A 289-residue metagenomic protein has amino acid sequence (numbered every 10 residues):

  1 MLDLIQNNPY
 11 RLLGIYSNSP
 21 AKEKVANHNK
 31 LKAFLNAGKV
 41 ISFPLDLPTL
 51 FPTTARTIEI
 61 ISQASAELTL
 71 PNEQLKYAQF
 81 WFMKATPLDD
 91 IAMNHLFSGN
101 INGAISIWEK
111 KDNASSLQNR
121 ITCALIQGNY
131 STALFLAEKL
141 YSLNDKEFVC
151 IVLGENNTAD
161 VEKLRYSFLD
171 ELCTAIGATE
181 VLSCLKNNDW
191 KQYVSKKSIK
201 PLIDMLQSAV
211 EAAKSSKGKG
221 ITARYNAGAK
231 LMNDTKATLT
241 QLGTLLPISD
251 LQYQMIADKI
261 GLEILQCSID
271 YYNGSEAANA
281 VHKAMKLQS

Functional and structural regions predicted by a protein language model:
M1-T49, E73-K76: N-terminal J-domain/J-like co-chaperone modules of DnaJ/Hsp40 proteins
S17-V25, I248-Q288: Secondary-structure-rich domain cores
K22-V25, I58-S62, D89, L265: Membrane-embedded glycan transfer/ligation machinery that uses polyprenyl lipid-linked sugar donors/oligosaccharides
A33-A37, L70, E109, D145-K146 (+2 more regions): Helix-capping and short linker residues that terminate individual alpha-solenoid repeat units
F34, T53, E59-Q79: Calmodulin-binding IQ motif alpha-helix
G38-R56, V149-N156, G243-K259: Acidic, Ser/Thr-rich low-complexity linear motifs
P71, M93-W108, I126-L136, Y225-I248 (+1 more regions): Helix-turn-helix repeat elements of alpha-solenoid scaffolds
F80-F97, D112-G128, S142-T240, Q254-E276: Amphipathic alpha-helical repeat scaffolds of TPR domains
